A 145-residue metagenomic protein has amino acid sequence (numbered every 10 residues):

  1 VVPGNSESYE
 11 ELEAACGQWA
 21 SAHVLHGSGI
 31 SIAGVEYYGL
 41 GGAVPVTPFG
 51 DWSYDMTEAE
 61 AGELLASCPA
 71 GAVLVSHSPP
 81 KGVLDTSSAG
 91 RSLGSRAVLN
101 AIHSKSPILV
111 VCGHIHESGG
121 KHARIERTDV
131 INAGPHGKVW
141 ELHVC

Functional and structural regions predicted by a protein language model:
V1-V2, A22-G27, V130-G134: Short hydrophobic/aromatic-enriched beta-strand-loop microsegments
N5-E13, P45-P48, P80-L84, K105-R124 (+1 more regions): Active-site environment of divalent metal-dependent phosphoester hydrolases
E7-A97: Conserved catalytic scaffold of divalent metal-dependent phosphoesterases
G29-A33, A97-L109, E117-C145: Binuclear metal-dependent phosphoesterase catalytic core
